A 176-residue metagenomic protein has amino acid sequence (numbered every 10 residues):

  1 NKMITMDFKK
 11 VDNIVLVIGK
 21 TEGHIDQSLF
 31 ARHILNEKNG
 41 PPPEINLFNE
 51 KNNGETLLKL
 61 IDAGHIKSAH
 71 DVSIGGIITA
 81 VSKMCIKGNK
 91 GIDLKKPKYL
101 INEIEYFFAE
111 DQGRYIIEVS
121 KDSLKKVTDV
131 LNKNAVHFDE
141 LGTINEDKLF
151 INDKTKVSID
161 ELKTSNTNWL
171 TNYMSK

Functional and structural regions predicted by a protein language model:
N1-N49, L58-I61, D111-Q112, I116 (+1 more regions): Mobile "lid/hinge" segments at catalytic clefts and subdomain interfaces of large enzymes
N39-P42, G54, I61-K176: Glycine-/charge-enriched secondary-structure boundary and capping motifs
